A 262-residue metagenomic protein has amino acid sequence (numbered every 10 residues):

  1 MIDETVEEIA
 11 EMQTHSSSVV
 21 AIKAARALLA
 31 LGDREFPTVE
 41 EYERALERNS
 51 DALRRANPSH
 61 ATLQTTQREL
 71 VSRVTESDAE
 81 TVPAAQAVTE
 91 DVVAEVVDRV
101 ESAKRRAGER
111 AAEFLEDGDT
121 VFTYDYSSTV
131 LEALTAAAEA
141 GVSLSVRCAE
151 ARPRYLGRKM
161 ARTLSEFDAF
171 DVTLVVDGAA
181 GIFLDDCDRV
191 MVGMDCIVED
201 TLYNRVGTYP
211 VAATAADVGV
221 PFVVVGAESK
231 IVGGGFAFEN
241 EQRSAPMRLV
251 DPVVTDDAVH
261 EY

Functional and structural regions predicted by a protein language model:
M1-D98: Long amphipathic alpha-helical segments
M12-H15, L28-T38, N49-N57, R73-S77 (+9 more regions): Change "in soluble alpha/beta enzymes" to "in soluble alpha/beta proteins
S18, V121, D125-V130: Gly/Ser/Thr-rich loops at beta-strand to alpha-helix junctions that form or flank small-molecule/cofactor-binding
R68-D117, V130, L144-D186, V190: Ligand-binding beta-strand-loop-alpha-helix segment within the catalytic cores of soluble metabolic enzymes
S127-E139, A212: Histidine-anchored nucleotide/phosphate-binding helix
A149-Y262: Conserved phosphate- and dinucleotide-binding cores of soluble alpha/beta proteins, encompassing both enzyme active
